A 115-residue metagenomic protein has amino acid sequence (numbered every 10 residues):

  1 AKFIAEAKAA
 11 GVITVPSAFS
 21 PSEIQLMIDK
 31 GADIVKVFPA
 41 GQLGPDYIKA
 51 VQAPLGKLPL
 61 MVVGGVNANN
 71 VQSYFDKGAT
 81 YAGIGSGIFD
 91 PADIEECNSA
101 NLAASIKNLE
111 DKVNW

Functional and structural regions predicted by a protein language model:
A1, P16-P21, A40-Q42, M61-A68: Glycine-rich beta-to-alpha transition loops that act as phosphate-gripper elements at the mouths of alpha/beta enzyme
A1-F3, V37-P45, A79-N98: Glycine-rich phosphate-binding active-site loops on the catalytic face of alpha/beta enzymes
K2, E6-V15, P54-V62: Short beta-strand/loop segments at the ligand-binding rim of alpha/beta enzyme cores
A7-V12, F75, P91-W115: C-terminal helical cap(s) of enzyme catalytic domains, especially alpha/beta-barrels
A10-P16, E23-P39: Active-site beta->alpha loop and helix N-cap motifs at the rims of alpha/beta catalytic domains
S22-K30, Y47, V66-A82: Catalytic cores of alpha/beta
P54, L58, N69, K77 (+1 more regions): Change "in soluble alpha/beta enzymes" to "in soluble alpha/beta proteins
